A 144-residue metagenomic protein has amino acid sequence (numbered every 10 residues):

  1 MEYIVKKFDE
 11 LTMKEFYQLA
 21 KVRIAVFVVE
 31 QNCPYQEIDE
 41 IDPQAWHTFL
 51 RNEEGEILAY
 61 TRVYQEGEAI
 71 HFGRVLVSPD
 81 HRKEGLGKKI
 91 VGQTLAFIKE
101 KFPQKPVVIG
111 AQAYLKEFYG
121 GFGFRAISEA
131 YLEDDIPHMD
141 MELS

Functional and structural regions predicted by a protein language model:
M1-H47, R51-E56: Short amphipathic alpha-helix that is part of the acyltransferase structural core
F49, E56-Y64, A69-L76: Conserved beta-strand in the GNAT
Q65-G73, R82, P103, D135-H138: A conserved beta-turn-beta hairpin within the catalytic core of GNAT-like acetyltransferases that forms part
V77, K83-A96: Conserved acetyl-CoA-binding loop-helix of GNAT-fold acetyltransferases
S78, Q112: Residue-level recognition of the GNAT/N-acetyltransferase active site
I98-A111: Conserved GNAT acetyl-CoA-binding A-motif
V108-G110, G120, R125-D140: Conserved catalytic-core motifs of GNAT/GCN5-like acyltransferases
